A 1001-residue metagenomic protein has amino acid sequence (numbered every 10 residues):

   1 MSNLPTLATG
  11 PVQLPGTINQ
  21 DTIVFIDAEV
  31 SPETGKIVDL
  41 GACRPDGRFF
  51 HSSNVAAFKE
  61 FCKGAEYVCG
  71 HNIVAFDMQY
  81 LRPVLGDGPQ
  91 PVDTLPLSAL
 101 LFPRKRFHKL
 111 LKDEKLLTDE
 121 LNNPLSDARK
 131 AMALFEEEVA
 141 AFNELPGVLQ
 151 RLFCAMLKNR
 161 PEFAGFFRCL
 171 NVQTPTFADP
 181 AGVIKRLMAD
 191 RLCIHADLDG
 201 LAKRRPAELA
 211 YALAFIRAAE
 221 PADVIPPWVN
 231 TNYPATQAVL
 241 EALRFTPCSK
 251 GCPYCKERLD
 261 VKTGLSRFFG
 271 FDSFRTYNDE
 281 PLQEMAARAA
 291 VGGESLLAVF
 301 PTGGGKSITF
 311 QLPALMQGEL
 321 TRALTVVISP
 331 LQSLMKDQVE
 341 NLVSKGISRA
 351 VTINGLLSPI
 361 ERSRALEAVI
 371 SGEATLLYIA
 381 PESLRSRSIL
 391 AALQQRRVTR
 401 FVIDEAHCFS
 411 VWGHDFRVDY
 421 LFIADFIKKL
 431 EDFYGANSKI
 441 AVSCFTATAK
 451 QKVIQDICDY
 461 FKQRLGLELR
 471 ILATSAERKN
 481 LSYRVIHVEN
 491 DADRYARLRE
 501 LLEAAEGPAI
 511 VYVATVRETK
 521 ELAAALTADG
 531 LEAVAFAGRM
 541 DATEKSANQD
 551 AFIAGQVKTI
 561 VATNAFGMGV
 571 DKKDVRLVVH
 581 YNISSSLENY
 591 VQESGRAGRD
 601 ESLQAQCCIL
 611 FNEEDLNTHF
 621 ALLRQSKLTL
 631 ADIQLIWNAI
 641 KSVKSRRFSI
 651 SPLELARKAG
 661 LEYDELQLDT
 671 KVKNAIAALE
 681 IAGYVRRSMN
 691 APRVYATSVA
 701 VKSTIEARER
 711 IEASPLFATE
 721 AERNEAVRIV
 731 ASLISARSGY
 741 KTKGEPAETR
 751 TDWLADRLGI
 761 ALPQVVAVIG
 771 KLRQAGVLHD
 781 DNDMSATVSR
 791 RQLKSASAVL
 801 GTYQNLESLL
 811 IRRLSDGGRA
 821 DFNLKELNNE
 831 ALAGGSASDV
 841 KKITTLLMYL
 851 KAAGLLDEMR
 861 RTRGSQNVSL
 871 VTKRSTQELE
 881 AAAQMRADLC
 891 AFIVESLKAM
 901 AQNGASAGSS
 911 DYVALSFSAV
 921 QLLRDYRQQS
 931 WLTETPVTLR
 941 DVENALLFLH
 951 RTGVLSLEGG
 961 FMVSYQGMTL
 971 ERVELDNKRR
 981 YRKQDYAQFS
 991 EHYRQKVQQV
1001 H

Functional and structural regions predicted by a protein language model:
M1-D21: N-terminal accessory regions of nucleic-acid-interacting proteins
D21-S31: Two-metal-ion RNase H-like nuclease active-site motif
S31, K36, L40-C43: N-terminal cofactor/phosphate-binding cores enriched in small/glycine residues, especially glycine-rich loops such as
G41-F142: Conserved DEDDh/DEDDy metal-dependent 3′-5′ exonuclease domain
L110-A202, A212: Acidic, Mg2+-coordinating catalytic module of metal-dependent nucleases/exonucleases that use a two-metal-ion mechanism
L201-L259: Interdomain "pre-motor" coupling segment immediately N-terminal to P-loop NTPase/helicase cores
C252-F269, P281, M285, V291-S307 (+5 more regions): Helicase motor core with emphasis on the C-terminal RecA-like subdomain
A505-T519, A524-A535, E544-N564, V570-H1001: C-terminal helicase lobe
